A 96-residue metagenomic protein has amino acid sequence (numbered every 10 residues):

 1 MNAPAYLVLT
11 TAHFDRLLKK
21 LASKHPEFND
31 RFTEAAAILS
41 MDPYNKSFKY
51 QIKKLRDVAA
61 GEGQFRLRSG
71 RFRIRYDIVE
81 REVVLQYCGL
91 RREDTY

Functional and structural regions predicted by a protein language model:
M1-P4, R16-N29, E62-Y96: Enriched for short, Lys/Arg-rich terminal
V8, I38, V58, V79 (+1 more regions): Extended aliphatic helical segments
V8, P26-D30, K46-K49: Non-catalytic, surface-exposed connector residues within folded enzymatic/regulatory domains
L17, E34-A35, Q51: A ubiquitous structural signal for well-ordered alpha-helices
N29, T33-A37: Short, well-structured alpha-helical segments
I38-R66: A short, surface-exposed loop/turn module that caps and links secondary-structure elements
